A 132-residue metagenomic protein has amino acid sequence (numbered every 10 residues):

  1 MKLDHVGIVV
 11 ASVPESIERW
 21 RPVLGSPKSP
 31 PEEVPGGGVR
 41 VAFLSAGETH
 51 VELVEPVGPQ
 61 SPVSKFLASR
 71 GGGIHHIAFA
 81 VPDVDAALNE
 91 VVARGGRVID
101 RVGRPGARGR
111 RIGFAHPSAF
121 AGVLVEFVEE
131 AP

Functional and structural regions predicted by a protein language model:
M1-G37, S61: Long, hydrophobic N-terminal alpha-helical segment
L3, V10, W20, L44 (+5 more regions): Short, structured motif recognition centered on aromatic/hydrophobic residues
L3-A11, A42-S45, S64-E90: Vicinal oxygen chelate
S16-R19, A87-V91: Hydrophobic side chains in well-ordered alpha-helices
G25-A46, H50, F114-H116: N-terminal strand-loop-strand beta-hairpin
A42-S45, E52, F79, L88-P132: Vicinal oxygen chelate
G47-V51, G58-Q60, V84: Short, charged/polar surface micro-motifs in flexible loops or helix N-caps
Q60-P62, G106: Serine-centered coil/turn micro-motif
